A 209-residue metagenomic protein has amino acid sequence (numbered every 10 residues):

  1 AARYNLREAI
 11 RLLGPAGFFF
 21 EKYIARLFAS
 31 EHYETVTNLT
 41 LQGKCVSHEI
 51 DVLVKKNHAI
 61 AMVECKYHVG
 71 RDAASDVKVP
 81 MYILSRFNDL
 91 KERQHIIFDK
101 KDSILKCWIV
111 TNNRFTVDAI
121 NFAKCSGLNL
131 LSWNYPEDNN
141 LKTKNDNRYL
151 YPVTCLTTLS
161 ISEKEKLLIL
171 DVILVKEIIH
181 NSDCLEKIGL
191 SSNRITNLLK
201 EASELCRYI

Functional and structural regions predicted by a protein language model:
A1-Y151, L168-I169: Intrinsically disordered, low-complexity Ser/Thr/Pro/Gly-rich regulatory segments
G14, K22-L27, E31, D146-I209: C-terminal extensions
